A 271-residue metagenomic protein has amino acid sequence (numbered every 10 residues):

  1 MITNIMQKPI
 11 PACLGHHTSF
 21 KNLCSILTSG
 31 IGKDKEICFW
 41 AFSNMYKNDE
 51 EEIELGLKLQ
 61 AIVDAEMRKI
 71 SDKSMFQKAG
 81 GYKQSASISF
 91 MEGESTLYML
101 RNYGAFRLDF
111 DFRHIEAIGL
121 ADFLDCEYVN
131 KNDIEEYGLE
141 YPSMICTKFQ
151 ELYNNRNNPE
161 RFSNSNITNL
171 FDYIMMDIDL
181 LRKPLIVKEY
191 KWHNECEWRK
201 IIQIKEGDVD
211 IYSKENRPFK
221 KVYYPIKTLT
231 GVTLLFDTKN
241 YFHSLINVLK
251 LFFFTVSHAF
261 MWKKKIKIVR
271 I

Functional and structural regions predicted by a protein language model:
M1-I271: Partner-binding and oligomerization surfaces adjacent to conserved cores of proteins that assemble macromolecular
